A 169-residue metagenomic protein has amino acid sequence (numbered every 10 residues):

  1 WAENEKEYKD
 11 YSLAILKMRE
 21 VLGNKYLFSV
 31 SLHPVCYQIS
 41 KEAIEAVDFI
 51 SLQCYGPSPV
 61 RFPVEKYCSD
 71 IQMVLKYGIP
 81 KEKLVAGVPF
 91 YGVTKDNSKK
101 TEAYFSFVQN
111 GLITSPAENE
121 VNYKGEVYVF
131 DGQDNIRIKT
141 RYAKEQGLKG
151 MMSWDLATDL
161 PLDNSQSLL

Functional and structural regions predicted by a protein language model:
W1-N110: Substrate-binding surface in catalytic domains of secreted glycosidases
W1-V30, P34, Q133-L169: Active-site and adjacent substrate-binding regions of carbohydrate-active enzymes
Q38, P57-V60, L84, T94-D96 (+5 more regions): Generic marker of "main functional regions" within proteins
K81-K144, L168-L169: Glycan-binding loop/region signatures in secreted carbohydrate-active enzymes
